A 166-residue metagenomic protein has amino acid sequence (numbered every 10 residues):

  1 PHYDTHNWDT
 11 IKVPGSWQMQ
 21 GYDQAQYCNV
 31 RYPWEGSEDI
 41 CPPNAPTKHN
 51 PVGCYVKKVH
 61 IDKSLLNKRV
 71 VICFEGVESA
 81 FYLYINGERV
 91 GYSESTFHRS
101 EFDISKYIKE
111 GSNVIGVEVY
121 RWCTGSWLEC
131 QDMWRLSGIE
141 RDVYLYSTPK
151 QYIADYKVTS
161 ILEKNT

Functional and structural regions predicted by a protein language model:
P1-G36, V114-E118, W122, Y144-L145: Accessory carbohydrate-binding/adhesion or oligomerization-edge regions at the termini of glycan-active proteins
H2-N7, N29-R31, G91, W134-G138 (+1 more regions): Short, low-complexity, polar/charged sequence segments that are solvent-exposed and flexible
Y3, T96-H98, T159-S160: A short, sequence-level motif marking secondary-structure junctions
N7, N44-A45: Alpha-helical interaction segments
S16, Q24, A45-D155: Accessory beta-strand-rich segments of carbohydrate-active enzymes
E35-P43: Surface-exposed acidic, glycine/proline-enriched linker/cap segments that occur as 15-30-residue helix-coil
K150-T166: Surface beta-strand/loop "capping" patches
